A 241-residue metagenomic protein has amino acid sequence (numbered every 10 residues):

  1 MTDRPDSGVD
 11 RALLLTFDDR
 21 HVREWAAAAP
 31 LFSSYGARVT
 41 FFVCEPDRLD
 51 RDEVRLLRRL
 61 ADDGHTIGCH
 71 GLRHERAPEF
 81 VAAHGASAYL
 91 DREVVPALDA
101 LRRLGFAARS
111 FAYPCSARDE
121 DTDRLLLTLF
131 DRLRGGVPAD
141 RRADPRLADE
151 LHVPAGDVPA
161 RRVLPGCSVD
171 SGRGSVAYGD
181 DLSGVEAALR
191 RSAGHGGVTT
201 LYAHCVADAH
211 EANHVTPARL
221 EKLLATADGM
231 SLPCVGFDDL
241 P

Functional and structural regions predicted by a protein language model:
M1-A26, S168: Boundary/entry segment of secreted carbohydrate-active catalytic domains
T2-S7, G36-V39, R48-L49, R102 (+2 more regions): C-terminal domain-boundary segment and adjacent tail
A12-L13, S33-R132, G136-D149, R162-S168 (+2 more regions): Metal-dependent polysaccharide deacetylase catalytic core of the NodB/CE4 family, i.e., the active-site-bearing domain
T16-F17, G68, C234: Generic enzyme active-site microenvironment
W25-S34, V54, R58, S87-D91 (+5 more regions): Amphipathic, non-transmembrane alpha-helical secondary structure
E79-H84, R173-A177, A209-V215: Short, flexible/disordered intra-domain loops and linkers
D157: Acidic, glycine-rich loop-and-strand cores that form catalytic or ligand-binding grooves in diverse globular domains
A160-G184: A conserved mid-domain beta-alpha-beta active-site/ligand-binding segment of alpha/beta enzyme cores
